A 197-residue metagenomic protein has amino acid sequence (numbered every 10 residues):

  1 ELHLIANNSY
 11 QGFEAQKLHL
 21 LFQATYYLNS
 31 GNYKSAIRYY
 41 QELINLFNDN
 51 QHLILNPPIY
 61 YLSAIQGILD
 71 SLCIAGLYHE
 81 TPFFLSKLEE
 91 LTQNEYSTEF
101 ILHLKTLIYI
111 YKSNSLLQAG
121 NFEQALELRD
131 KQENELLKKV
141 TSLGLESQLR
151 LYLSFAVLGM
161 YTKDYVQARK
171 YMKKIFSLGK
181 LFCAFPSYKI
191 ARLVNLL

Functional and structural regions predicted by a protein language model:
E1-H52, I59-S71, I108: Hydrophobic/aromatic interaction determinants used to assemble and anchor large protein complexes
L2-N8, Q41-L53, L85-S97, E127-T141 (+1 more regions): Amphipathic alpha-helical segments of tetratricopeptide repeats
E14, N56-I59, E99-H103, G144-E146 (+1 more regions): Residue signature of alpha-solenoid helical repeat architecture, marking inter-repeat boundaries and helix-start
L18-T25, Y60-D70, L104-N114, Q118 (+3 more regions): "A position-specific structural signal for the A-helix of alpha-solenoid helical repeats
Y33-K34, Y78, F122, Y165: TPR-repeat structural position
S177-L197: Active-site/pore-lining binding-face segments in mid-to-C-terminal subdomains
